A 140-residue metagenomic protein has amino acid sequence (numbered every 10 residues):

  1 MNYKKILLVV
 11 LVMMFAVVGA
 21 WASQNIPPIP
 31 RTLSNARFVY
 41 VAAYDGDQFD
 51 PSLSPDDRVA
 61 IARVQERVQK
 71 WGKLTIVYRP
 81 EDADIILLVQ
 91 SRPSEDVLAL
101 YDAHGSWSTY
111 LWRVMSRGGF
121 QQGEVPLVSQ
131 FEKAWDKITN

Functional and structural regions predicted by a protein language model:
M1-V10: Bacterial N-terminal signal peptides that target proteins for export
V9-V18: Bacterial N-terminal signal peptides
A22-V39, V64, D102-N140: C-terminal/domain-edge helix-coil "capping" segments
R37-L88: N-terminal segment of the mature soluble domain
A43, S91, D102: Flexible glycine-/small-residue-rich
D56, Y101-D102: Short, glycine/charged-enriched secondary-structure capping and boundary segments
P93-L98: Short, surface-exposed coil-to-beta transition loops
